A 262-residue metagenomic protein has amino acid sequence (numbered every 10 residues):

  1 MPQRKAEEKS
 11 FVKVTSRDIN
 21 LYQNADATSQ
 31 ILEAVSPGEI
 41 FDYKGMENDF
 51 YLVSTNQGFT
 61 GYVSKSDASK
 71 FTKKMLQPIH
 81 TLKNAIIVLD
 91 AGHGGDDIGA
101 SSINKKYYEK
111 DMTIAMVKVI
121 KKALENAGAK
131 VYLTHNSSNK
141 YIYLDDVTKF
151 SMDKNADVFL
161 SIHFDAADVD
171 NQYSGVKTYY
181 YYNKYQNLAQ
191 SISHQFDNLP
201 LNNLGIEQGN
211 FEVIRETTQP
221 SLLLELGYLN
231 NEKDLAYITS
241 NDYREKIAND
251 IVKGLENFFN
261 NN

Functional and structural regions predicted by a protein language model:
M1, L32-S66: SH3/SH3-like beta-barrel superfamily modules
M1-S10, T55-A85: Boundary regions of SH3-family modules and the immediately adjacent low-complexity/disordered segments in eukaryotic
M46, S66, D90-H93, T134-S138 (+5 more regions): Active-site-proximal beta-strand/loop segments in catalytic clefts of secreted hydrolases
S69-T148, K154-A156: Active-site histidine-acidic residue metal-binding/catalytic motifs, centered on HxH/HExxH-like signatures
I98-Y107, A167-A189: A short, glycine/acidic-enriched catalytic loop
Y143-D157, Y180, F211-T217: Mature extracellular/periplasmic domains of secretome proteins
S161-V169, Y179-Y180, G205-N262: Active-site-adjacent mobile loop/cap segments within catalytic or ligand-binding domains
Y185-E207: Active-site-adjacent substrate-binding region of metalloamidase/peptidase-like peptide-processing proteins
